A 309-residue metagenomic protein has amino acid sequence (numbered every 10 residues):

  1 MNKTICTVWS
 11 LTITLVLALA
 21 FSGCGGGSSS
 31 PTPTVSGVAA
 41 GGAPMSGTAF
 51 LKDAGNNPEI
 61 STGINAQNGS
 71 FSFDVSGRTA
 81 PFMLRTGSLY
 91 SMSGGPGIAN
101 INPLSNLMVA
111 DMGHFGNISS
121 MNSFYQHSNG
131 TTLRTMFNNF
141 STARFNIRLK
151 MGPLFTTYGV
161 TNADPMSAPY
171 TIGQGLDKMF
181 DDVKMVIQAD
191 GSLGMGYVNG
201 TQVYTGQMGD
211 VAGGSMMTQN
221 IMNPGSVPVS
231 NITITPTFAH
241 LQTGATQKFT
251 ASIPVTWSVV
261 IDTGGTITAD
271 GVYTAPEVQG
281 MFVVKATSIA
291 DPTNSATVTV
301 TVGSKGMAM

Functional and structural regions predicted by a protein language model:
M1-L11: Bacterial N-terminal signal peptides that target proteins for export
L11-L17: Hydrophobic helical h-region of N-terminal Sec-dependent signal peptides in bacterial secretory/periplasmic proteins
A20-G23: C-terminal motif of bacterial Sec signal peptides marking the signal peptidase cleavage site
G27-T246, I261, D270-M309: Feature for extracytoplasmic/surface-facing segments of secreted or surface-associated proteins, emphasizing
R78-A80, S252-V255: Short glycine/proline-enriched coil/turn segments at helix->beta-strand junctions
I253-T263: Short, well-ordered beta-strand segments
I267: Short aromatic-acidic-glycine turn motif
